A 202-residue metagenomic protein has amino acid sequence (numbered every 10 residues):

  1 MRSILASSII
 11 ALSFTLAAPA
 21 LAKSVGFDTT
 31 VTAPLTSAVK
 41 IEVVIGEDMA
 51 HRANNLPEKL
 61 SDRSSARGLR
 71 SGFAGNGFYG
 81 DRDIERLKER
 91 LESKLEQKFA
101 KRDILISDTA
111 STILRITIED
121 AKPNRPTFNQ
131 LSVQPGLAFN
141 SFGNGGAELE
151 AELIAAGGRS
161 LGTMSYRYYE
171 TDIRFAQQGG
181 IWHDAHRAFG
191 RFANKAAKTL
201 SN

Functional and structural regions predicted by a protein language model:
M1-I4: Positively charged n-region of N-terminal signal peptides that target proteins for export
S7-A17: Bacterial N-terminal signal peptides
A20-E89, A110, N124, N202: A structural "domain/chain start" motif
V25, K101-R159, T171-R174: Surface-exposed short loop/turn segments
G46-D48, I118-K122, Y166-Y168: Generic short beta-strand segments
G72-D81, R159-T199: Short secondary-structure boundary motifs at beta->alpha junctions and helix caps
K88, E92, E96, A100 (+2 more regions): Extracytoplasmic/secreted envelope proteins and their assembly/folding machinery, especially bacterial periplasmic
K98, R102, I106, T199-N202: Solvent-exposed amphipathic alpha-helical surface segments
